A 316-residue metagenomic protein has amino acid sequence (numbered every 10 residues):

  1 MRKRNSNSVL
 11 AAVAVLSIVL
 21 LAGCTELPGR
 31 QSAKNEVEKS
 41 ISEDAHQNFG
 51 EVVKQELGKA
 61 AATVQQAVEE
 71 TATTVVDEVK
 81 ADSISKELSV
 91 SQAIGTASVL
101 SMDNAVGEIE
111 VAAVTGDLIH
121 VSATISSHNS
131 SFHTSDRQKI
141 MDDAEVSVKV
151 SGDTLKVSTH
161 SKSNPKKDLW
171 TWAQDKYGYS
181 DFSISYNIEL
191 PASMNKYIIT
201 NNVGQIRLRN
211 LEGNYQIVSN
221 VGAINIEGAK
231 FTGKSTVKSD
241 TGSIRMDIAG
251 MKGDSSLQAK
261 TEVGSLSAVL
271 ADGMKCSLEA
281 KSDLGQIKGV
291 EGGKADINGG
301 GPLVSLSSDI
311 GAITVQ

Functional and structural regions predicted by a protein language model:
R2-A11, S17-I119, S126-T134, Q138-K139 (+2 more regions): Short acidic/polar N-terminal linker immediately downstream of export determinants
D77-V79, G213, S235, S256-L257: A short alpha-helix capping/helix-coil boundary motif
E87-G95, V99, R137-V218, A223-G228 (+2 more regions): Right-handed parallel beta-helix
G95, M102-V106, S183, I199-N201 (+8 more regions): Extended beta-sheet lipid-handling architectures
V99, L118, E145, K196 (+3 more regions): Exposed beta-strand and adjacent loop surfaces of beta-rich binding modules that mediate intermolecular recognition
S101-A113, D136-D153, S265-D272: Generic detector of contiguous secondary-structure segments
N104-V106, A113-D117, A123-S127, T159-S163 (+9 more regions): A mature extracytoplasmic/lumenal domain signature
G228-Q316: Short, surface-exposed interaction patches in beta-rich subdomains that mediate adhesion/assembly near membranes
